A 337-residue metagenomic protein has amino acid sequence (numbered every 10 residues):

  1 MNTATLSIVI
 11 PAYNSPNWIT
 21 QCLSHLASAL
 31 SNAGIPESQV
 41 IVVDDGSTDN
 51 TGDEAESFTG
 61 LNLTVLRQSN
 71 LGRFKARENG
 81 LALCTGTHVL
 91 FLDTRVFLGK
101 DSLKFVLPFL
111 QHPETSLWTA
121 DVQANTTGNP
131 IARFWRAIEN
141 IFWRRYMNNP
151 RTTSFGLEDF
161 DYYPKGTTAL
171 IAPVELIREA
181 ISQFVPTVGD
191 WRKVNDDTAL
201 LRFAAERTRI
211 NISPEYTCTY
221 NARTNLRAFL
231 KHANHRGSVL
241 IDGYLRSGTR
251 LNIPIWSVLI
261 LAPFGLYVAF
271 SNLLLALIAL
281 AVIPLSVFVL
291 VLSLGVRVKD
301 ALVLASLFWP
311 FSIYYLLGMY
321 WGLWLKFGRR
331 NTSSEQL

Functional and structural regions predicted by a protein language model:
S15-S31: Short, well-formed alpha-helical segments that are part of the catalytic scaffolds of diverse glycosyltransferases
H25, D44-D53, V96: A conserved acidic beta->alpha catalytic loop
Q68-C84, F105: Glycine-rich, basic loop-to-helix element that forms the pyrophosphate-binding segment of sugar-nucleotide handling
V89: Short aromatic/hydrophobic "clamp" motif used to bind/position activated sugar donors
D101-R133: Conserved donor NDP-sugar-binding/catalytic core segment of glycosyltransferases
A120, I138-Y163: Short, flexible, basic/aromatic active-site loop/helix in glycosyltransferases
Q183-S247: Catalytic donor/gating beta->alpha subdomain of glycosyltransferases that bind UDP-sugars
T219-F311, L317-W321, L337: Active-site-adjacent helix/loop segment of glycosyltransferases that harbors family-specific signature motifs
